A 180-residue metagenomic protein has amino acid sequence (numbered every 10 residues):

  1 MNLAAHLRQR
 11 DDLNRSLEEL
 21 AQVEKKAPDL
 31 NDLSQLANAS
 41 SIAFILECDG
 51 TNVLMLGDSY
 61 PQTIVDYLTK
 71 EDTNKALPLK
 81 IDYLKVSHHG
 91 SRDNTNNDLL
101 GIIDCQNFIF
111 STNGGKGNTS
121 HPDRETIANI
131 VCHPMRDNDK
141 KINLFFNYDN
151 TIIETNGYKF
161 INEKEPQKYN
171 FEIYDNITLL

Functional and structural regions predicted by a protein language model:
M1-N52, K140-I152, N156-L180: Flexible, acidic/histidine-containing loops and adjacent segments that form or flank the divalent-metal
H6, H88-H89, H121, H133: Histidine (H) residue identity feature
R8-R10, R15, R92, R124 (+1 more regions): Arginine residue identity/basic-tract feature
A27-S111, N118: Active-site-proximal loop/helix segments of hydrolase catalytic cores
Q62, Y67-T73, P78, G101-I102 (+1 more regions): C-terminal regulatory/interaction regions
F110-N113, D149: Short loop/turn segments at strand-loop or loop-helix junctions that form parts of catalytic or ligand-binding pockets
